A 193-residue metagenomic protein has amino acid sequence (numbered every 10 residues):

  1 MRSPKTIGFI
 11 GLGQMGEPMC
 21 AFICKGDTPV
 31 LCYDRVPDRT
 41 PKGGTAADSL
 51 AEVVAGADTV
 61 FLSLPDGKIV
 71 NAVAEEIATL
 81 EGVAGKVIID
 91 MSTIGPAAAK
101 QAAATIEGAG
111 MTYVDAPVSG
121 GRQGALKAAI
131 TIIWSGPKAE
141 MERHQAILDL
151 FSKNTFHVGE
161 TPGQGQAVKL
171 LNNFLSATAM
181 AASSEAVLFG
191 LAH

Functional and structural regions predicted by a protein language model:
M1-L62, K86, R122: NAD(P)+-binding Rossmann beta1-loop-alpha1 motif at the extreme N-terminus of oxidoreductases
R35-V36, D66, P137: Residues in the short beta-alpha loop(s) of Rossmann-like NAD(P)-binding domains
L50-T112: Rossmann-fold NAD(P) dinucleotide-binding segment
T93-A177: Rossmann-fold dinucleotide-binding core
A181, H193: Glycine/proline-rich active-site loop of Rossmann-fold NAD(P)-dependent oxidoreductases
A186: Cationic-aromatic interfacial patches
